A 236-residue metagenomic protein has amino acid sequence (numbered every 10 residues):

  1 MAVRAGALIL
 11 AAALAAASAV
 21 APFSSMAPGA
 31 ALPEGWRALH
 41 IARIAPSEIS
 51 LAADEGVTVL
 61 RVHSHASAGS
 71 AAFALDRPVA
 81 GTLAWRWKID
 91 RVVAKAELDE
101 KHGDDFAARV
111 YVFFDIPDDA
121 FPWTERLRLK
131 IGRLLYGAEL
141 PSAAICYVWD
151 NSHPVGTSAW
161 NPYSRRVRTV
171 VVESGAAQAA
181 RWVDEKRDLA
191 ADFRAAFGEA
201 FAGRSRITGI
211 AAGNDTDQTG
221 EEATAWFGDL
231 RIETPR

Functional and structural regions predicted by a protein language model:
G6-A16: Bacterial N-terminal signal peptides
A17-I41, W123-L129: Extracellular carbohydrate-recognition regions
F23, I210, D229-I232: Extracellular beta-strand elements of beta-rich domains used for carbohydrate recognition/degradation or cell-matrix
E48-G69: Short carbohydrate-recognition loop motifs
F73-L83, A176-A179, G203-R204: Extracellular/lumenal carbohydrate-interaction signature centered on repeated Trp-anchored short motifs
R86-V92, D115-P117, A190: Solvent-exposed strand-to-loop "edge" motifs in beta-rich extracellular domains
D105, R109, D115-Y163: Extracellular/luminal beta-rich ligand-recognition and adhesion surfaces characterized by aromatic-Gly/Pro-enriched
A108-V110, S164-G175, A179-G220, T224: Extracellular beta-strand ligand-recognition surfaces/modules
